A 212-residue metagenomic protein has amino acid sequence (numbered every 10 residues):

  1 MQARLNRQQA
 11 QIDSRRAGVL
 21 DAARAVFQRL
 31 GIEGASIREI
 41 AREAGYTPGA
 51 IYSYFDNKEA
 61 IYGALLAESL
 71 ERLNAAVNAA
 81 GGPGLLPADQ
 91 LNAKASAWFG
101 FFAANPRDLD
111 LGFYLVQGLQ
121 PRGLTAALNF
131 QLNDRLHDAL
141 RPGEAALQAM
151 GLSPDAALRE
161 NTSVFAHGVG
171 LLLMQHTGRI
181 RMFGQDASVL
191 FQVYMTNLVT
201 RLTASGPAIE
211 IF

Functional and structural regions predicted by a protein language model:
M1-S14, G206-F212: N-terminal intrinsically disordered/low-complexity leader segments
R15-A23, I40, L65-V77: Generic hydrophobic, amphipathic alpha-helix propensity
G18, V26-A60, A64: Helix-turn-helix
R29-E33, G84, N105, M150: Short coil/turn segments at alpha/beta junctions that flank glycine-rich nucleotide-binding fingerprints
A64, N78-R107, D138, P154 (+2 more regions): Hydrophobic alpha-helical connector segments
E71-N74, N78, D89, R122-G151 (+2 more regions): Amphipathic alpha-helical packing segments from all-alpha helical-bundle domains
F101-A104, T162-G184, V199-A208: Amphipathic C-terminal alpha-helical segment
A104-A126, L173-R181: Amphipathic alpha-helical segments used for helix-helix packing
